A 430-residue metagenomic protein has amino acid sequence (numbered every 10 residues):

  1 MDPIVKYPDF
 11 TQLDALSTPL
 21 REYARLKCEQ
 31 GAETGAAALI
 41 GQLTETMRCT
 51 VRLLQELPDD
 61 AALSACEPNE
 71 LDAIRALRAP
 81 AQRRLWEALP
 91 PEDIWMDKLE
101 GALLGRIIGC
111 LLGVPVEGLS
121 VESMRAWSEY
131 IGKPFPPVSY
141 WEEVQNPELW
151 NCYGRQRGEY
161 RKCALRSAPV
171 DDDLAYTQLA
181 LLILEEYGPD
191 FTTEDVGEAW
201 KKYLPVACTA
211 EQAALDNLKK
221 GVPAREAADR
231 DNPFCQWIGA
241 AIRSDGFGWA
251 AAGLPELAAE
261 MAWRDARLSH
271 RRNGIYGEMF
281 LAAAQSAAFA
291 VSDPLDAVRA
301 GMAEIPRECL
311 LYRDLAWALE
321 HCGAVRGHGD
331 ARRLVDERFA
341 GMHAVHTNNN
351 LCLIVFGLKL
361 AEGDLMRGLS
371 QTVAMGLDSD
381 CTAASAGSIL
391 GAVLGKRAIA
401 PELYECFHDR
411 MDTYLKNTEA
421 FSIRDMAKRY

Functional and structural regions predicted by a protein language model:
M1-K27, Q42, T46, T50-P80 (+3 more regions): Acidic, carboxylate-rich catalytic segments that either coordinate divalent cations
R75-I108, L112-D172: An N-terminal structural lobe/cap that precedes and organizes the functional/catalytic core across diverse proteins
L77-E92, E211-I238, S244-G274, E278 (+1 more regions): Accessory "access/gating" subregions that flank catalytic or transport cores
K98, A102, R106-V114, W127-Y130 (+14 more regions): Generic, well-ordered alpha-helical scaffold segments in large soluble proteins
I108-V114, L119-P136, Y140, H270-A282 (+2 more regions): Catalytic phosphate/nucleotide-handling subdomain of diverse soluble enzymes
L112-E117, P189, L204-A213, R271 (+4 more regions): Secretory-pathway/luminal and periplasmic proteins that interact with or process carbohydrate-rich
Y160-V196, W200, L204: Aromatic-rich carbohydrate-recognition surfaces in CAZymes
